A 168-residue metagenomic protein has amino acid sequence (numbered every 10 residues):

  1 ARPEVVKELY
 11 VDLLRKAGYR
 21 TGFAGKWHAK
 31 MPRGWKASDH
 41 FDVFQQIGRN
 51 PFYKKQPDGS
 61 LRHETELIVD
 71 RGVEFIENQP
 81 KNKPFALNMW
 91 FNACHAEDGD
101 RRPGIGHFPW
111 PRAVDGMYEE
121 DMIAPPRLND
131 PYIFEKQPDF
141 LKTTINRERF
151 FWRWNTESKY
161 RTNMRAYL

Functional and structural regions predicted by a protein language model:
A1-F85, E97-F108: Catalytic-site neighborhoods of secreted/periplasmic enzymes that process anionic sulfate/phosphate groups
R49-R62, F75-K83, N88-L168: Active-site-proximal cap/lid insertion segments
